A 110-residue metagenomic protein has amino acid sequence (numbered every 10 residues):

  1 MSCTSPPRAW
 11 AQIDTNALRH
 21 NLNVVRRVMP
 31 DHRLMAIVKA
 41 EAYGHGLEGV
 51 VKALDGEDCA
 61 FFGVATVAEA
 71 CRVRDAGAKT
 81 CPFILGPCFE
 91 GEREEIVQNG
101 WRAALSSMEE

Functional and structural regions predicted by a protein language model:
S2-S5, A9-I13, A17-H20, P30-E110: Active-site-proximal beta-alpha core segment in soluble small-molecule metabolic enzymes
